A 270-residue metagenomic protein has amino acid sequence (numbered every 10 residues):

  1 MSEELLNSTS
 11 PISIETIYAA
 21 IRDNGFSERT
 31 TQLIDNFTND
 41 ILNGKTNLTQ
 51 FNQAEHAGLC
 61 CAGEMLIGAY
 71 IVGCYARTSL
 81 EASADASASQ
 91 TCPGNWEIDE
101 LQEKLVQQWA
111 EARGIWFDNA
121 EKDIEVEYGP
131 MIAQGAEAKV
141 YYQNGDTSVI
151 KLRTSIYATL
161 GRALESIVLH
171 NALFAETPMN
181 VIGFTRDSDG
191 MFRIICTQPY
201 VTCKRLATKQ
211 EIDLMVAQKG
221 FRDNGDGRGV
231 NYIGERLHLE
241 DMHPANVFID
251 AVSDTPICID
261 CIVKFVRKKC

Functional and structural regions predicted by a protein language model:
S2-E127: Juxta-kinase regulatory segment immediately upstream of eukaryotic protein kinase catalytic domains
C92, E125-E176: ATP-binding glycine-rich loop module of kinase domains
A120-P130, P178-R186: A short acidic/basic microdomain associated with nuclease active sites
Y142-Q143, Y200, I249: Conserved hydrophobic "DFG−1" position in protein kinase catalytic cores
S148, I194-C196, H238, I257: Protein kinase-like catalytic core scaffold
T154-I156, N171, E176-R228: Conserved structural core of kinase catalytic domains
Y157-S166, L206-E211, R267-K269: Active-site-adjacent loop/helix micro-motif of nuclease/hydrolase catalytic cores
R228-C270: Catalytic activation segment of kinase domains across protein kinase-like and atypical kinase folds
